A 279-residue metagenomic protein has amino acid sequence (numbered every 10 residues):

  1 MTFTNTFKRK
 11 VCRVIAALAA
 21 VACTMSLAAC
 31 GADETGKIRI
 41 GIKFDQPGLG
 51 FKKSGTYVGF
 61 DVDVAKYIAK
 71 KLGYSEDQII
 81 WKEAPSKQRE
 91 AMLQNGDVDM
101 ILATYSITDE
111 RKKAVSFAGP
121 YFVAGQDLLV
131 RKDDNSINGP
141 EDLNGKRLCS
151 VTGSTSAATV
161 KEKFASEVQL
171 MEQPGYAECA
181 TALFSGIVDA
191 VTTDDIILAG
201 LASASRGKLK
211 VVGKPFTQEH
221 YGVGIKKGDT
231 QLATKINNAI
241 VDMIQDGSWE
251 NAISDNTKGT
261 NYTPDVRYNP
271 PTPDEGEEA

Functional and structural regions predicted by a protein language model:
M25-A29: C-terminal motif of bacterial Sec signal peptides marking the signal peptidase cleavage site
E34-L102: Extracytoplasmic small-molecule ligand-binding "clamshell" domains of the periplasmic binding protein/Venus flytrap
F44-P47, Y57-K70, D127-A180, A190 (+1 more regions): Bilobed "Venus flytrap"/periplasmic-binding protein-like clamshell domains and structurally analogous long
D63-K71, D134, S154, V223-Y262: Extended ligand-binding regions for polar small-molecule ligands
Q78, T155-M171, K210-V211, V241-A279: Ligand-binding clefts/hinges and TM-proximal coupling segments of bilobed small-molecule sensing domains
I79-D142: Acidic, polar ligand-binding/catalytic clefts
Q88, T104-K113, K161-E162, F184-S185 (+1 more regions): A ligand-binding cleft/hinge motif common to bilobed small-molecule-binding domains
F122-V130, A199, S203-N237, T260-A279: Periplasmic-binding protein-like
